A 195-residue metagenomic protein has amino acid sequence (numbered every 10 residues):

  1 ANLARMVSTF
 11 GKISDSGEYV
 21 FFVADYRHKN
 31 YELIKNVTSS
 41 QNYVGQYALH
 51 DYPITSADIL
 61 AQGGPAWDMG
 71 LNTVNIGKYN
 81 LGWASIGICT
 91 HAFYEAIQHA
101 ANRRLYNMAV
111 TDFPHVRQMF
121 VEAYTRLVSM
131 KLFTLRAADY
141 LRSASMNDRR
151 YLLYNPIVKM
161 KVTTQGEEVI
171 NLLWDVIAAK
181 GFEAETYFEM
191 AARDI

Functional and structural regions predicted by a protein language model:
A1-Y31: A short core secondary-structure module
N2-A4, L33-N36, L60-A61, N75: Short acidic, glycine/serine/threonine-rich loops at helix termini
N2-M6, S16-G17, N42-V44, Y187 (+1 more regions): Short, solvent-exposed loop/turn segments at the edges of secondary structure
S8-F10, F21-V23, A48, K159-K161 (+1 more regions): Structured core elements
A24-H28, A48-D58, W83, T90: Basic, amphipathic alpha-helical recognition segments used for DNA target recognition
K29-P53: Flexible, small-/acidic-enriched active-site or ligand-binding loops
Q46-G77, Y94-D112: A glycine-rich, basic-preceded beta-loop-alpha segment at the flavin cofactor/substrate interface of flavin-utilizing
Y79-I195: Alpha-helical interface subdomain recognition
